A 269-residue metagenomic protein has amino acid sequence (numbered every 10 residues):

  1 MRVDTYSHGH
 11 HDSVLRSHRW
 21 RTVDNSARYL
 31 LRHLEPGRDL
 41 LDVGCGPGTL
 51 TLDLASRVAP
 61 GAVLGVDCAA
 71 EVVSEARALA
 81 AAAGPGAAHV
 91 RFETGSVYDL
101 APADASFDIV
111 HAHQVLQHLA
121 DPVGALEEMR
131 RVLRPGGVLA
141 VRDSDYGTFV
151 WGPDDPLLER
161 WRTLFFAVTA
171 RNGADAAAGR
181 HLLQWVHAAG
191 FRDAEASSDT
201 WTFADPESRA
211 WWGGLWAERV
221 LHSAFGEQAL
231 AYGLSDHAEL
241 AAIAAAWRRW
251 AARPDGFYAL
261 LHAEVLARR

Functional and structural regions predicted by a protein language model:
R2-T22: Class I SAM-dependent methyltransferase Rossmann-like catalytic core, especially the SAM/SAH-binding loop
W20-P36, D53, R57: Conserved alpha-helix/loop element of class I SAM-dependent methyltransferases that forms part of the SAM/SAH-binding
D39-V43, P47-D99: Class I SAM-dependent methyltransferase SAM/SAH-binding core
Y98-I109: A short acidic, Gly/Pro-enriched loop at the edge of an enzyme's catalytic core that lines a small-molecule cofactor
D108-D121: A short SAM/SAH-binding and catalytic strip from SAM-dependent methyltransferases
V123-V138: A short glycine-rich, Lys/Arg-flanked "PGG" loop and its adjoining helix->strand segment in the class I
A140-S208: Conserved catalytic/acceptor-binding region of the Class I
E195-R269: Conserved Class I S-adenosyl-L-methionine
